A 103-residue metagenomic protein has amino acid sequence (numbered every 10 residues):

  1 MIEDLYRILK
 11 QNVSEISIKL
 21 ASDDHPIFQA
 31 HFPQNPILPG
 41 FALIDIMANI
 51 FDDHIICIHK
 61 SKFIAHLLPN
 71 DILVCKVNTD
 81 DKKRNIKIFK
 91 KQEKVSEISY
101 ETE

Functional and structural regions predicted by a protein language model:
M1-N35: Catalytic strand-loop segment that frames the active site of acyl-thioester-processing enzymes
E15-S17, V74-K76, N85-K87: Beta-strand secondary-structure signal
K19, H25-P26, D52-D53, K62 (+2 more regions): N-terminal auxiliary interaction/assembly segments of multi-subunit proteins
F32-P33, I37, A42, L68 (+1 more regions): Short capping/connector residues at structural and topological boundaries
P36-I56: Active-site helix/loop of acyl-thioester processing domains in fatty-acid/polyketide metabolism, spanning hotdog-fold
C57-T79: Active-site beta-strand->loop segment that positions catalytic residues and contacts the acyl thioester
L67, N78-E103: HotDog/MaoC-like acyl-thioester-processing domains
